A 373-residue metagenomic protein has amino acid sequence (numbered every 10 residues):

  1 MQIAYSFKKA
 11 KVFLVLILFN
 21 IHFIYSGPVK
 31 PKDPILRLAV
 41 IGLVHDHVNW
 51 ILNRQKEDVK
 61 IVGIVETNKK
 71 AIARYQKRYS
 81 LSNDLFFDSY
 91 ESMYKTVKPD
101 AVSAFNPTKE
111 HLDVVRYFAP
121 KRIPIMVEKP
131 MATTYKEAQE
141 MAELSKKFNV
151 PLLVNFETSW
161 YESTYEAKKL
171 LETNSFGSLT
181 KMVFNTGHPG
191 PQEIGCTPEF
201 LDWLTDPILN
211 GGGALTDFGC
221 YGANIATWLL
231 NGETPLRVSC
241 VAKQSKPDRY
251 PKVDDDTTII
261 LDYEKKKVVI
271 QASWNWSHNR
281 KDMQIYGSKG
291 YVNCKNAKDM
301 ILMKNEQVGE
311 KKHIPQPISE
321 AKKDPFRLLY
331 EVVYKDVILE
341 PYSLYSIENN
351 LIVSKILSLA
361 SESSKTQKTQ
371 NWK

Functional and structural regions predicted by a protein language model:
Q2-F13: Bacterial N-terminal signal peptides that target proteins for export
F13-H22: Bacterial N-terminal signal peptides
I21, Y25-S80: N-terminal Rossmann-like dinucleotide-binding module
P28-K32, A101-A104, V332-K373: C-terminal helix-rich "cap/oligomerization" subdomain common to oxidoreductases
D46, Y161-R249, Q367: Predominantly a Rossmann-like dinucleotide-binding segment in NAD(P)-dependent oxidoreductases
A71, L81-L144: Beta-loop-alpha module in the N-terminal Rossmann-like domain of NAD(P)-dependent dehydrogenases, especially those
E140-T158, T180: Rossmann-fold dehydrogenase core element
N224-D299, R327-L339, L359: Contiguous beta-strand/loop segments that form the cofactor/metal-binding neighborhood of enzyme cores
